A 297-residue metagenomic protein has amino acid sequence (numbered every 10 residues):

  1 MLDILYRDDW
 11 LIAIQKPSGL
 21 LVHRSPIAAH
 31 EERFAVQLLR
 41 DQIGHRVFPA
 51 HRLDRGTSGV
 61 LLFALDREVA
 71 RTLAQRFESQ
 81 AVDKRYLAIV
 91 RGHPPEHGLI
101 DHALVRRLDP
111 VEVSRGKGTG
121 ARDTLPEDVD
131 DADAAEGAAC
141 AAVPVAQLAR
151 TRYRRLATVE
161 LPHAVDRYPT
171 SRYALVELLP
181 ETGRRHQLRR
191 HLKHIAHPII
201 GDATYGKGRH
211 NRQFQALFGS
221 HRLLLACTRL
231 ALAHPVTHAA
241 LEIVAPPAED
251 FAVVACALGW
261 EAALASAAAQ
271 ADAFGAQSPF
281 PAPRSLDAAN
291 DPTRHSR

Functional and structural regions predicted by a protein language model:
M1-R297: RNA pseudouridine synthases
